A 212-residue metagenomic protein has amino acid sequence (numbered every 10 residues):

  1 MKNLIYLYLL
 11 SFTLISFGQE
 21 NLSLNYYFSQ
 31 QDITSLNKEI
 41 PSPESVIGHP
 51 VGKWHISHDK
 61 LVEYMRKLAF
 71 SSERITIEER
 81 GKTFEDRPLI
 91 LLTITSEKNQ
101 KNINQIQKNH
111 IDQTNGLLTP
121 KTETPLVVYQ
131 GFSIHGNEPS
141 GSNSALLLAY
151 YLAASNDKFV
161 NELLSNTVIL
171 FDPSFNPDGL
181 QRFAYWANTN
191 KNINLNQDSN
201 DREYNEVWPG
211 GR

Functional and structural regions predicted by a protein language model:
M1-S23: Bacterial Sec-dependent N-terminal signal peptides
N21-Q30, L61-A69, T76-E79, E85-R87 (+1 more regions): Soluble secreted/lumenal catalytic domains with histidine-centered metal-binding or acid-base catalytic motifs
T34-K53, Q130: Acidic/histidine-rich, surface-exposed loop or edge segments in extracytoplasmic proteins
S57, D86, S133, F171: Divalent metal-coordination and catalytic microenvironments
R74-G81, K158-L163: Surface-exposed patches in mature extracellular/periplasmic domains of secreted proteins
R80-G81, L92-T95, G131-I134, D172-N176: Active-site-proximal beta-strand/loop segments in catalytic clefts of secreted hydrolases
L91-E123: Carboxylate-rich, divalent-cation-coordinating active-site regions
Q107, L117-G131, P139-R212: Active-site/substrate-binding loop(s) of hydrolase catalytic cores
